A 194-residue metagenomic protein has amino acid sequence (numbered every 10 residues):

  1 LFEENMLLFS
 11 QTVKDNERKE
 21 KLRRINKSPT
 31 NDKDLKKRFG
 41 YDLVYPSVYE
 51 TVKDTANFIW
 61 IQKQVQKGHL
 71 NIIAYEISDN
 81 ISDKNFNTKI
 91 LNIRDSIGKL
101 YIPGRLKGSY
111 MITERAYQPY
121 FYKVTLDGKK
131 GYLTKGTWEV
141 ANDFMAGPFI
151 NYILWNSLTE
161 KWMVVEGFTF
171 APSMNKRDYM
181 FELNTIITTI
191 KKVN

Functional and structural regions predicted by a protein language model:
L1, K99-T159, M174: Signature of long, low-cysteine stretches enriched in small and polar/charged residues
F2-L22, L43, Y49, W162-N194: Surface-exposed amphipathic alpha-helical segments
K14-E20, K27, Q64-K67: Charge-rich, low-complexity N-terminal segments
I25-K53: N-terminal "mature-domain start" segment
P46-R105, E139-A141: Secretory pathway targeting signatures of secreted, lumenal, and periplasmic proteins
L70, G131-T134, K161-G167: Glycine-rich, often proline-containing surface loops adjacent to acidic residues and nearby aromatics that form
L70-I73, F144-M145, N175-Y179: A short, polar/proline- and glycine-enriched secondary-structure boundary/capping micro-motif
N87-L91, D95-I112, S173-N194: Long, compositionally biased interface segments
